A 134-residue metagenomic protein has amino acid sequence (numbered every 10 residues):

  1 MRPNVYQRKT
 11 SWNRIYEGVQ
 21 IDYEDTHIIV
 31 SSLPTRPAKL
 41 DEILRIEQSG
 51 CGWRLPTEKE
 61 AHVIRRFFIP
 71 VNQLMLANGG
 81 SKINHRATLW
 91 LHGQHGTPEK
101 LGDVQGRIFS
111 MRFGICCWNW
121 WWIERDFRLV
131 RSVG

Functional and structural regions predicted by a protein language model:
M1-W53, D126-V130: Extracellular adhesion/carbohydrate-recognition regions
L40-G52, E58-W122, R131-G134: An exposed tryptophan-centered "aromatic clamp" motif
